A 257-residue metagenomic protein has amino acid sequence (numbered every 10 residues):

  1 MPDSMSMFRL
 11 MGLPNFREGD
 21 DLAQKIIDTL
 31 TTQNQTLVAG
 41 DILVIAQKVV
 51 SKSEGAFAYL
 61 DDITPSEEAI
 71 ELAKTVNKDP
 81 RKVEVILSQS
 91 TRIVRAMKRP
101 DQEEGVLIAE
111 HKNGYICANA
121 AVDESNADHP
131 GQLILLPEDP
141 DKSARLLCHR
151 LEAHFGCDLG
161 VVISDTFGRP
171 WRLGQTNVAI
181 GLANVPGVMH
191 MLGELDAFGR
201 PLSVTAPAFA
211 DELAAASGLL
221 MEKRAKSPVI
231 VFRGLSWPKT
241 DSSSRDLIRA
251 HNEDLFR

Functional and structural regions predicted by a protein language model:
M1-R257: N-terminal and secondary-structure boundary signal
